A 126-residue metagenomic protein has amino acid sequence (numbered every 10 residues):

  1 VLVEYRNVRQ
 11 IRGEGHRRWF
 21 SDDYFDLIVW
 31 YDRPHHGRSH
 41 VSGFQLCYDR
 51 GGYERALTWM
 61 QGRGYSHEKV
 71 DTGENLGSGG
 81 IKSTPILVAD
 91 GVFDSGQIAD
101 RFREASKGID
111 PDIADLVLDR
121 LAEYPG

Functional and structural regions predicted by a protein language model:
V1-D23, G108-G126: UBC/E2-like fold recognition across ubiquitin and ubiquitin-like conjugation systems, capturing catalytically active
E4, R12-E14, S42-F44, L87 (+1 more regions): Sparse, context-dependent recognition of short Cys/His-centered cofactor- or disulfide-binding micro-motifs
Q10-I11, R50, G77, F93: Residue-level signal for the start and early helices of compact helical domains
I11-A56: Amphipathic, interaction-prone secondary-structure segments
M60-G126: Mixed-charge, Lys/Arg-enriched low-complexity segments
